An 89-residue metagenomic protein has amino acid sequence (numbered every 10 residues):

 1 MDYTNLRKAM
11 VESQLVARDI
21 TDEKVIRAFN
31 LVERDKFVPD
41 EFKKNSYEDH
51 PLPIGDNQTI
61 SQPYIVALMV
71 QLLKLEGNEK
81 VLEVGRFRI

Functional and structural regions predicted by a protein language model:
M1-E83, F87: Class I SAM-dependent transferase core
